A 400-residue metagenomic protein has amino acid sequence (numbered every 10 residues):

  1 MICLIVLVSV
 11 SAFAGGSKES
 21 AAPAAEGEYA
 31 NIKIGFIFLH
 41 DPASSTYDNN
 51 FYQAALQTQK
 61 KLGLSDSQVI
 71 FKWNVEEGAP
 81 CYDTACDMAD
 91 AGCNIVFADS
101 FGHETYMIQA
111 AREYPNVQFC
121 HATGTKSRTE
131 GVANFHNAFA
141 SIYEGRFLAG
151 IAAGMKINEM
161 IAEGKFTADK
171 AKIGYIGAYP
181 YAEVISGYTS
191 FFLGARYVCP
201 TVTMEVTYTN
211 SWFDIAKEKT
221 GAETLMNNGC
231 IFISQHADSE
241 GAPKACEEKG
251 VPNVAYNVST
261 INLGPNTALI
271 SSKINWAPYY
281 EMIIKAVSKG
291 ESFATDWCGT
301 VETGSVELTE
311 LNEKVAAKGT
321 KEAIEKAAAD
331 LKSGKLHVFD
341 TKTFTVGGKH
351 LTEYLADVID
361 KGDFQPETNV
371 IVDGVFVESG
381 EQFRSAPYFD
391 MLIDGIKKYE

Functional and structural regions predicted by a protein language model:
M1-G16: Sec-dependent N-terminal signal peptides of Gram-positive bacterial secreted proteins and lipoproteins
A12-E400: A residue-level marker of the well-folded mature domains of exported/periplasmic proteins
